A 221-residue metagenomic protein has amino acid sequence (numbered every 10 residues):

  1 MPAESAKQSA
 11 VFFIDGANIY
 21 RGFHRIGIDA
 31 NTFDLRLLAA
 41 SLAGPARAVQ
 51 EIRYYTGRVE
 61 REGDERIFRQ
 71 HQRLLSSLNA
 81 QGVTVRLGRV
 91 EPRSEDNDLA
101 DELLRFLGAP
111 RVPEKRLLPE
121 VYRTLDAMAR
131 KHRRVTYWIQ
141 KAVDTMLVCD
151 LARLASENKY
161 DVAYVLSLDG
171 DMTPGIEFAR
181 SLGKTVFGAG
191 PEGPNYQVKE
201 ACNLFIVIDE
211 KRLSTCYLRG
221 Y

Functional and structural regions predicted by a protein language model:
M1-L118, H132, T136, K184-T185 (+2 more regions): Domain-level signal for Mg2+-assisted phosphodiester chemistry and nucleotide/NA-binding surfaces in nucleic-acid
E91-Y221: Nuclease catalytic cores that cleave nucleic-acid phosphodiester bonds, predominantly acidic two-metal-ion
